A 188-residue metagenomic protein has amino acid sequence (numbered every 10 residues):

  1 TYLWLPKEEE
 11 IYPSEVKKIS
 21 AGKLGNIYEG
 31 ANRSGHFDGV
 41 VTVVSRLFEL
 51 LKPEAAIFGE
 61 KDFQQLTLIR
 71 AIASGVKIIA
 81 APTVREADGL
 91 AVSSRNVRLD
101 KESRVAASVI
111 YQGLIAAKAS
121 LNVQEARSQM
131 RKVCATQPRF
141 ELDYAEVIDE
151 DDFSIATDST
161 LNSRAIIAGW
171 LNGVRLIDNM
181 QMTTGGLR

Functional and structural regions predicted by a protein language model:
T1-R139, I148, D152, M180: Nucleotidyltransferase catalytic core that binds NTPs
Q129-R188: Phosphate/ribose-recognition catalytic cores of enzymes acting on nucleotide-derived substrates
